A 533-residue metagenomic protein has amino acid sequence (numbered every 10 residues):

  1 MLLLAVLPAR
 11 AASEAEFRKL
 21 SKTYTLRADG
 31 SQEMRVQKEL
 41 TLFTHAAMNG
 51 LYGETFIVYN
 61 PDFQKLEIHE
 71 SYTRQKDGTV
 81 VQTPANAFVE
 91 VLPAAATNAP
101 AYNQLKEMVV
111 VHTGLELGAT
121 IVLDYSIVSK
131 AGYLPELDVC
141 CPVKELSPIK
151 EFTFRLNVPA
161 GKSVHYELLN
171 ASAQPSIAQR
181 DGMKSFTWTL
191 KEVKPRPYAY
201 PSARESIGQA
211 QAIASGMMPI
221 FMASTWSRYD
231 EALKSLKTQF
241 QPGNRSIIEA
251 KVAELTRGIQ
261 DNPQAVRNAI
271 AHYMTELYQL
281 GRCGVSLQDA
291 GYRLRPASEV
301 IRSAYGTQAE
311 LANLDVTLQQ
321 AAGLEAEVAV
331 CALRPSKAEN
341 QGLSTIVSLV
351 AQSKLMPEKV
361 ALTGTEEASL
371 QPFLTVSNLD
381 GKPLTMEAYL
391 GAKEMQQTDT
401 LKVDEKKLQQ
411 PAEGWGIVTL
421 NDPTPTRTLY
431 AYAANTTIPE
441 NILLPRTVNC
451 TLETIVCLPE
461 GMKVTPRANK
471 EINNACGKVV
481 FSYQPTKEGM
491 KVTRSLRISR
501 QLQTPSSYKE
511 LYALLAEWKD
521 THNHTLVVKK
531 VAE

Functional and structural regions predicted by a protein language model:
M1-S13: Bacterial Sec-dependent N-terminal signal peptides
A11-E533: A sensor for short, sequence-defined functional sites
